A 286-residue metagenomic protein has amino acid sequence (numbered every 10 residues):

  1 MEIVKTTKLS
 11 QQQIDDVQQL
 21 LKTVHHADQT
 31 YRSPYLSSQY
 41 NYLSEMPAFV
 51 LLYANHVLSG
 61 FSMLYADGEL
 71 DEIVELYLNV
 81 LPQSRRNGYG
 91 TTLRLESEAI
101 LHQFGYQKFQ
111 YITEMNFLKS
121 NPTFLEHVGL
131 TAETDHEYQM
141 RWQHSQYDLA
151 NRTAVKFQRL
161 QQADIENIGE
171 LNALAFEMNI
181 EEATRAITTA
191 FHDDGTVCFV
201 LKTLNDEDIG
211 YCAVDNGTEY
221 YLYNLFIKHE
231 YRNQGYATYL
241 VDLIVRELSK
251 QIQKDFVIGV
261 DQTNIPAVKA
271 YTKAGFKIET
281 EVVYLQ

Functional and structural regions predicted by a protein language model:
M1-Y35, A150-I180: Short amphipathic alpha-helix that is part of the acyltransferase structural core
H25, S33-L95, E114, I209-Y223 (+1 more regions): Conserved donor-binding loop and adjoining core beta-sheet/short helix segment in diverse acyl/aminoacyl transferases
G60, E133-H136, D208-G210, A237 (+1 more regions): A structural microfeature
I73, L101-N116, L248-G259: Conserved GNAT acetyl-CoA-binding A-motif
P82-T153, V282-Q286: Acyl-donor-binding surface of acyltransferase catalytic domains
R86-A99, I227, N233-K250, V268-K273: Conserved acetyl-CoA-binding loop-helix of GNAT-fold acetyltransferases
L171-A213: A mid-sequence, solvent-exposed acidic-amphipathic segment
I252-Q286: Short hairpin/turn module used for nucleic-acid contact or packing/dimerization
